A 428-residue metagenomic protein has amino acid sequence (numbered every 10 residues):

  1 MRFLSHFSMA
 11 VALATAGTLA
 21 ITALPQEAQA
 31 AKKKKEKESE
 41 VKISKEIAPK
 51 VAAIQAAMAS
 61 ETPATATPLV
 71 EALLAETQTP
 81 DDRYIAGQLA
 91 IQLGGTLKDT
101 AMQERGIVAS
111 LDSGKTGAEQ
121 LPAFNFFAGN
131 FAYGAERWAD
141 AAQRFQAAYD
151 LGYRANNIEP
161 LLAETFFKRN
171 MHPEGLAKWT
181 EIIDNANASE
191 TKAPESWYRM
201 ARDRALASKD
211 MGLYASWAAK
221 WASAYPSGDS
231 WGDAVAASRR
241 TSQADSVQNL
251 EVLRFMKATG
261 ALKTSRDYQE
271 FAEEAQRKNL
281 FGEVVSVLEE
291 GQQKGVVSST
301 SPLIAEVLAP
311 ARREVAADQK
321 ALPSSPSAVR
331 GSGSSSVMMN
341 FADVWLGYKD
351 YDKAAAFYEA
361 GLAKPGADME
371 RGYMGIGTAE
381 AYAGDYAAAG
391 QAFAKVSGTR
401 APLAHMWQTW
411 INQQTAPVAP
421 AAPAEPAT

Functional and structural regions predicted by a protein language model:
S8, L13-T15, A20-A109, S113-A123 (+2 more regions): N-terminal leader/linker segments that initiate helical-solenoid repeat arrays
I43-V51, P80-G87, G117-F127, G152-L161 (+10 more regions): Generic helix N-cap/helix-start motif at coil->alpha-helix transitions
A48-T65, T96, F127, F131-G134 (+1 more regions): Alpha-helical segment of the N-proximal tetratricopeptide repeat
A57, A90, G94, N125 (+8 more regions): Residue at a conserved register position within TPR or TPR-like alpha-solenoid repeats
A66-L73, T100-D112, W138-Y149, P173-A186 (+7 more regions): Alpha-helical repeat scaffolds
G94-L161: Surface-exposed, polar helix/loop patches in the mature regions of secreted/periplasmic/lumenal proteins that form
S334-T428: C-terminal soluble interaction/assembly domains
